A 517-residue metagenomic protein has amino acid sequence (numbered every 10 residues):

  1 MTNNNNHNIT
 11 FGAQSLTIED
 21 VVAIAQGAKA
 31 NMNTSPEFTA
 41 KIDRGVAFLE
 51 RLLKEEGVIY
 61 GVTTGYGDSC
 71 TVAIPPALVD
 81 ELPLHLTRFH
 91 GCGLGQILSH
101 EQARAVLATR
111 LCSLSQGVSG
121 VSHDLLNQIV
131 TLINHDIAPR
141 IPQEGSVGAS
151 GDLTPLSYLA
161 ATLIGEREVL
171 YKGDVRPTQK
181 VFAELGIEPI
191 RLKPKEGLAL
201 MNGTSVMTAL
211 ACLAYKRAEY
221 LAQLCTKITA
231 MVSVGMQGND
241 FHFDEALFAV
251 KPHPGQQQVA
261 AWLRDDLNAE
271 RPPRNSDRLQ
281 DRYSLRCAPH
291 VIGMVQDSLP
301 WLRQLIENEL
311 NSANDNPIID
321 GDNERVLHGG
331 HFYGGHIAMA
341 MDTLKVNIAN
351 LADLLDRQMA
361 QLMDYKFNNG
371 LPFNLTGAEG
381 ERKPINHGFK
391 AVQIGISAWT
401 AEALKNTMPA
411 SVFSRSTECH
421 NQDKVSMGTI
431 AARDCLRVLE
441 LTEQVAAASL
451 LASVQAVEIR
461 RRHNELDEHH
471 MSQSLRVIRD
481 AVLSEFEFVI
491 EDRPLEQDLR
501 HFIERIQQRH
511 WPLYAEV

Functional and structural regions predicted by a protein language model:
T2-E37, K41, G45-L53, P75 (+1 more regions): C-terminal auxiliary extensions adjacent to catalytic cores
T2-E56, P83-P142, S233, F248: Glycine-rich, flexible loop motifs
Y60-L82, F89-L114, P142-I164, I190-M207: FAD-binding core of FAD-dependent oxidoreductases, characterized by glycine-rich FAD pyrophosphate-binding loops
E81-L84, I129-V130, L221-L224, Q422: Short, surface-exposed linear patches
F89, T109-S113, Q128-P139, E144 (+6 more regions): Mid-sequence acidic-hydrophobic segments that form the walls of catalytic/ligand-binding cavities or oligomerization
V118, V147-A149, P384: Conserved, non-catalytic sequence blocks in retroelement Pol enzymes and Pol-derived host proteins
I141-S146, D322-V326: Cysteine-centered functional microenvironments
